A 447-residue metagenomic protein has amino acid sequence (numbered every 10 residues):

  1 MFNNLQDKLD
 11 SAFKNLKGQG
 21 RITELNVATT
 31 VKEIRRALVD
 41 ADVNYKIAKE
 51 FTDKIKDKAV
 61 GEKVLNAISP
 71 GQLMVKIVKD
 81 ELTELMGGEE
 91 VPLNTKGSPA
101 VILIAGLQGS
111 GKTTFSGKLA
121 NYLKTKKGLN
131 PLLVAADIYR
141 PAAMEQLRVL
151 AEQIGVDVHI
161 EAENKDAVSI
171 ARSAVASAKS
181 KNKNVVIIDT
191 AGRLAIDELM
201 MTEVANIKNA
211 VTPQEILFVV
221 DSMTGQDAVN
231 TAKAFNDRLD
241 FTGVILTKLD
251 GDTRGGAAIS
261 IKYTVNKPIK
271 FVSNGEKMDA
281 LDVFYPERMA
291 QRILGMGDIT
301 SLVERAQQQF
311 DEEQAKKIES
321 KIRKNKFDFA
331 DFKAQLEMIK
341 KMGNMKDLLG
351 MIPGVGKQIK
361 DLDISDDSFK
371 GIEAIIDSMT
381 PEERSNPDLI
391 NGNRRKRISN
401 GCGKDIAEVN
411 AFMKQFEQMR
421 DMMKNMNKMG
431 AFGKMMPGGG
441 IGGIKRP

Functional and structural regions predicted by a protein language model:
M1, Q19, N26, N66 (+15 more regions): Replace "in large, NTP-powered and nucleic-acid-processing enzymes" with "in large, NTP-powered factors and other
F2-Q19, R288-P447: Long amphipathic alpha-helical segments used for membrane anchoring, targeting, substrate engagement, or oligomerization
K8-A136, A143-T190: Primarily NTPase-proximal linker/entry elements flanking Walker-type ATP/GTP-binding cores
L16, D42, V78, L107 (+9 more regions): Residue-level signature of catalytic and energy-coupling elements of molecular machines, predominantly ATP/GTP-dependent
V101-L103, L132-L133, H159, I187 (+8 more regions): Structured core elements
P141-L147, A228-T231: Short, glycine/polar-rich helix-capping loops at beta-to-alpha or helix-loop-helix junctions that flank or form
A171-V175, K179, K183, A195 (+2 more regions): Conserved phosphate-handling catalytic cores of large alpha/beta enzymes
N184, I188, V204, M342-M345: Alpha-helical transmembrane segments of polytopic integral membrane proteins, especially the permease/helical cores
